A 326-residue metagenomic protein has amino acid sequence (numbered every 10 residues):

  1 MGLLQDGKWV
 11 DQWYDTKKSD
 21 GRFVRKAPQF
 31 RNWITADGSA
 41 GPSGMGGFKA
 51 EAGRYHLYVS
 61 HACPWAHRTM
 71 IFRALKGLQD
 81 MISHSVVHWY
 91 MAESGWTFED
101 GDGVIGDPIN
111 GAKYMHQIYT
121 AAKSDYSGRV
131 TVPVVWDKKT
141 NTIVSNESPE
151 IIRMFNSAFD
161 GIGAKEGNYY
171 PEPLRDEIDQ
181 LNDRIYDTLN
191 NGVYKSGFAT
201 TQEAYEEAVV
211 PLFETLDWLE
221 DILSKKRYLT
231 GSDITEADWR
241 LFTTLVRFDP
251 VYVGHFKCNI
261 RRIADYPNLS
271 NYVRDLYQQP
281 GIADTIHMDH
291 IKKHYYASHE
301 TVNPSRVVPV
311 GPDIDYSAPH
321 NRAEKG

Functional and structural regions predicted by a protein language model:
M1-G326: C-terminal alpha-helical interaction module
